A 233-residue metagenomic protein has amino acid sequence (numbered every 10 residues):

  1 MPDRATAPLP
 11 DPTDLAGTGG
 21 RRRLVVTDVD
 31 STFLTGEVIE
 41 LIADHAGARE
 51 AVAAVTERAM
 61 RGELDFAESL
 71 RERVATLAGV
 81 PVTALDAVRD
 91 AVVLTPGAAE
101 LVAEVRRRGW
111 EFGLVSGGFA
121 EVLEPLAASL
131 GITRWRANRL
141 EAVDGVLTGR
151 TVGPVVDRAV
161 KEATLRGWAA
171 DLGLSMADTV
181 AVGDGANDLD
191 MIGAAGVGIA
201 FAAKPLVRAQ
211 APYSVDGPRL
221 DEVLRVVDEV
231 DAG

Functional and structural regions predicted by a protein language model:
M1-V29: Non-catalytic pre-domain segments flanking phosphatase-related domains
P2-D3, R89-G233: C-terminal cap/substrate-recognition subdomain and adjoining C-terminal extension of metal-dependent phosphatase-like
G19-E40, S116, D184-N187, I192: Asp-based phosphoryl-transfer active-site loop
V29-D30, R61, D144: Residue-level recognition of short loop/turn positions
D30, E40, D44-G47, L130-T133 (+1 more regions): A glycine- and small-aliphatic-rich helix-loop capping segment at beta-alpha/alpha-beta transitions that lines
T32-F33, L64, L147: Hydrophobic "anchor" residues
G36-E37, E68, E121, A163: A generic alpha-helix surface/boundary motif
V38-R107: A metal-dependent, Asp-based hydrolase signature
